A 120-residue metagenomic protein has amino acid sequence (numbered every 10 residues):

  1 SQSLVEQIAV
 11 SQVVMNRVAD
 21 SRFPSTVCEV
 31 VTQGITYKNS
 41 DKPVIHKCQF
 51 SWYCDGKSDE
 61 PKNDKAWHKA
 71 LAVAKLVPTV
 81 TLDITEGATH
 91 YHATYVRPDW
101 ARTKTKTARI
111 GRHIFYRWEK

Functional and structural regions predicted by a protein language model:
S1-K120: Bacterial extracytoplasmic/cell-wall-associated proteins, especially those involved in peptidoglycan
